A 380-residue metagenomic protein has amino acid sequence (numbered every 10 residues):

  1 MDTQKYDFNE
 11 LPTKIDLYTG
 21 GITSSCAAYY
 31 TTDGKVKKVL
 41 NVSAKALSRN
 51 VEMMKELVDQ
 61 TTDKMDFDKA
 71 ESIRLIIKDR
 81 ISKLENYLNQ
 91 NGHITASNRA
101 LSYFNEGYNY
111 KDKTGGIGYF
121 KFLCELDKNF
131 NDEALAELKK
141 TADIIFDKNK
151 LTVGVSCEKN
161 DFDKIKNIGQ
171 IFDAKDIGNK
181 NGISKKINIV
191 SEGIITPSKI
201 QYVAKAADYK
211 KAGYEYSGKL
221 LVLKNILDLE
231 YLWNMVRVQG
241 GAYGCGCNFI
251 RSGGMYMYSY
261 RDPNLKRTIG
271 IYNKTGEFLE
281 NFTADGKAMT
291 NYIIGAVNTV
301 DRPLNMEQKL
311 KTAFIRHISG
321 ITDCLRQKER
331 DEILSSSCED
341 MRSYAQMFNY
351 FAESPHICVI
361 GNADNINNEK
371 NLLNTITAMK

Functional and structural regions predicted by a protein language model:
M1-K14, V58-D59, E215-I226, V236: Active/ligand-binding-proximal structured segments within catalytic/core domains that scaffold catalytic residues
D2-K5, S48, E52, F67 (+4 more regions): Ordered, soluble secondary-structure elements with a strong preference for glycine-centered loop motifs and nearby
E10-S184, G240-K380: Charge-rich, well-structured scaffold segments of protease-associated domains
S43, K150, G154, K159 (+2 more regions): His/Glu-based metal-binding/catalytic segments typifying zinc-dependent metallopeptidases
